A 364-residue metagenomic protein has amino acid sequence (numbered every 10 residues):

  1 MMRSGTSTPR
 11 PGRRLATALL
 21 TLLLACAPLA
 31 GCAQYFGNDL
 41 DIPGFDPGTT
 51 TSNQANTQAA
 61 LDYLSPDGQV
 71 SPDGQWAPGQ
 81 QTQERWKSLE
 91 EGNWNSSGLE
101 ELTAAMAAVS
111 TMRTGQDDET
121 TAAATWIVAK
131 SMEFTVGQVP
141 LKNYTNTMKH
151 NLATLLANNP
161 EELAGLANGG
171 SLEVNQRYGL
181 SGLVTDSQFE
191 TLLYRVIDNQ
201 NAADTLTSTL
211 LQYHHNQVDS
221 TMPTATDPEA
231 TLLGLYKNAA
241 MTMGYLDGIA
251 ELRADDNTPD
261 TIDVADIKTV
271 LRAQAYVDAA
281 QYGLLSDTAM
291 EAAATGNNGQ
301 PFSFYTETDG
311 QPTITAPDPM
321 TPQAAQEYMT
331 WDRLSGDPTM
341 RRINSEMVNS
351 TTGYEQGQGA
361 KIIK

Functional and structural regions predicted by a protein language model:
M1-M2, C32-K364: Non-catalytic all-alpha helical scaffold/repeat segments
M2-Y35: Secretory targeting and sorting signals
